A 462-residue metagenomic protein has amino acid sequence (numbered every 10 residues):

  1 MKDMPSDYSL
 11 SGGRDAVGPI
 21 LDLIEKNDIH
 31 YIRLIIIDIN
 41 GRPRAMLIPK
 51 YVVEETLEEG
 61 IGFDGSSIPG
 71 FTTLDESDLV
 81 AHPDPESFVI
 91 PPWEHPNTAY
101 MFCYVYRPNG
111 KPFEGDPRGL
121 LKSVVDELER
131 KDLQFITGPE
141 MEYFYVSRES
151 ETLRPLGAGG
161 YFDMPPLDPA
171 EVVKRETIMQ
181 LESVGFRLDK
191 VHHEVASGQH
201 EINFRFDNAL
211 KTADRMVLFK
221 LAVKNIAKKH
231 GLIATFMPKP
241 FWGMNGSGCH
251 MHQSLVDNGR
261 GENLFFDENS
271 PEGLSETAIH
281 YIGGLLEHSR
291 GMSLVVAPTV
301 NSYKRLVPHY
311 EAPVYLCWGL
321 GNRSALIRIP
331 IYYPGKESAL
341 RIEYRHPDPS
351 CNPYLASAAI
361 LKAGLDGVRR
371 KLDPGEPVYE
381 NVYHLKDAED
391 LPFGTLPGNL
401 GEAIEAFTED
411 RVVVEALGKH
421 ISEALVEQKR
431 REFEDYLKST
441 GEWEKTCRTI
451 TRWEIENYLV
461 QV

Functional and structural regions predicted by a protein language model:
M1-V462: Glycine-rich, acidic/polar active-site loops that bind/position phosphate-bearing ligands
